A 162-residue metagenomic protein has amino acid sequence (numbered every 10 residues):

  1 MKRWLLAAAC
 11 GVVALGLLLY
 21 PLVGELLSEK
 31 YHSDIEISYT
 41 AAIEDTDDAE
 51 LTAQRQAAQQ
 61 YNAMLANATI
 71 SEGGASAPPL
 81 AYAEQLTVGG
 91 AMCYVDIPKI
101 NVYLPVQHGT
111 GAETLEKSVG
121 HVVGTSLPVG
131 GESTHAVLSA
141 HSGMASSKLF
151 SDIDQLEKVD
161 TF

Functional and structural regions predicted by a protein language model:
W4, C10-T161: Solvent-exposed, non-transmembrane regions of membrane-associated and secreted proteins
